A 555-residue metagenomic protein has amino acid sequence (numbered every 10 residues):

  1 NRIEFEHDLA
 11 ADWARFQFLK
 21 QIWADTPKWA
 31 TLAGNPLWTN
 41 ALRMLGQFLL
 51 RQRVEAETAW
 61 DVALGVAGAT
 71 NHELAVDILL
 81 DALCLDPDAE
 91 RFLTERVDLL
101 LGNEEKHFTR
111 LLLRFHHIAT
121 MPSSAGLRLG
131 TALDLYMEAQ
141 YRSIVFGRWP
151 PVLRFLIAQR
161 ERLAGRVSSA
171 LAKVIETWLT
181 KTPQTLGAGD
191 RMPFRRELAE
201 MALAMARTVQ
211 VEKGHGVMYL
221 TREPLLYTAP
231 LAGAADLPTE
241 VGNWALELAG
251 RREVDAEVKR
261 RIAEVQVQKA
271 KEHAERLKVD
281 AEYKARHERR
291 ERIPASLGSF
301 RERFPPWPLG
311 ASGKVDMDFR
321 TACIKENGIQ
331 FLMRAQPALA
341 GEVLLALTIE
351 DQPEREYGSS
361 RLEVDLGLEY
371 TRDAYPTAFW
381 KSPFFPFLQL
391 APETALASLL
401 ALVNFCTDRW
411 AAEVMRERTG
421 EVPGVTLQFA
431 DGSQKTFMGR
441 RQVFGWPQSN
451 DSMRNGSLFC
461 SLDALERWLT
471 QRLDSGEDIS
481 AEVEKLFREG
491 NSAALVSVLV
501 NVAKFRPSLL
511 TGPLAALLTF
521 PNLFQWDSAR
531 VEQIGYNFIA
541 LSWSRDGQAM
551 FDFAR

Functional and structural regions predicted by a protein language model:
N1, A14, K20-I22, S433-R441 (+1 more regions): Active-site-adjacent bridging/hinge elements
R2-P27, A41: Short capping/hinge segments at domain boundaries that bridge a core fold to an adjacent linker or tail
L9-A10, G490-S492: Short, flexible loop/turn elements at secondary-structure junctions
W13, L49-V54, L514, T519-R555: Extended charged low-complexity segments that act as oligomerization/scaffolding linkers
I22-A411, S449, M453-L473, E482-F487 (+2 more regions): Extended amphipathic alpha-helical scaffold segments
T407-L427: Extended assembly/interaction regions that build large supramolecular complexes
V425-S452, L462: Extended repeat-based interaction scaffolds and adjacent low-complexity, acidic/S/T/P-biased segments that form broad
Q442, W446, G476-A481: Repeat-mediated protein-protein interaction surfaces in helical alpha-solenoids
